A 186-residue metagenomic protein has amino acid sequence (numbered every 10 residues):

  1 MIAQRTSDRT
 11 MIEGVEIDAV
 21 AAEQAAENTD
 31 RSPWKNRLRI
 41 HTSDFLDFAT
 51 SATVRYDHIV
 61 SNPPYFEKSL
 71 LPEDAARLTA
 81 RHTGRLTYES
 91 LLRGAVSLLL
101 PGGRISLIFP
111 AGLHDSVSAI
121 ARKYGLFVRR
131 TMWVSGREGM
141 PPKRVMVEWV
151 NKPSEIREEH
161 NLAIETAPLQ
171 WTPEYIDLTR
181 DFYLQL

Functional and structural regions predicted by a protein language model:
M1-R9: Conserved SAM-binding loop of SAM-dependent methyltransferases across substrates and taxa, primarily the Class I
M11-E16: Conserved SAM-binding motif I beta-strand of class I
A25-A26: Conserved SAM-binding loop
P33-F45: Conserved SAM-binding strand-loop segment of SAM-dependent methyltransferases
D47-I59, E67: A short acidic, Gly/Pro-enriched loop at the edge of an enzyme's catalytic core that lines a small-molecule cofactor
P63-S90, G94-S97: Mobile active-site "lid"/loop adjacent to the S-adenosyl-L-methionine
R85-P142, M146: Conserved Class I SAM-dependent methyltransferase catalytic core
M140-L186: SAM/dcSAM-binding transferase cores
